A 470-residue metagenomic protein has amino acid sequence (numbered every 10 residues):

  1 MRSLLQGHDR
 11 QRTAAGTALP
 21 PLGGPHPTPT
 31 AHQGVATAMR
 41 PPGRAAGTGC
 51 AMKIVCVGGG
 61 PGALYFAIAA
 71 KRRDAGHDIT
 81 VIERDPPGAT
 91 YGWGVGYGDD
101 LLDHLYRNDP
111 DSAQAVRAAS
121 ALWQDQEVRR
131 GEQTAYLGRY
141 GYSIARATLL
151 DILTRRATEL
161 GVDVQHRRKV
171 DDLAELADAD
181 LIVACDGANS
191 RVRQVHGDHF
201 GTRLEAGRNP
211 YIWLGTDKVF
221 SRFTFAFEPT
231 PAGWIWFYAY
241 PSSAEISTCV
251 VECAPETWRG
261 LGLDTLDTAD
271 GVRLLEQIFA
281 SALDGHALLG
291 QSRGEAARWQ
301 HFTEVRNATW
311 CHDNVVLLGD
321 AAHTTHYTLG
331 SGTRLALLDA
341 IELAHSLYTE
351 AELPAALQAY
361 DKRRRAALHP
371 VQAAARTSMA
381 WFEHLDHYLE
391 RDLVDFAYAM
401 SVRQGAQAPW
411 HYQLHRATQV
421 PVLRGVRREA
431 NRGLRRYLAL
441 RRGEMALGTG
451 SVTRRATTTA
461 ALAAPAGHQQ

Functional and structural regions predicted by a protein language model:
R2, Q6-G47: Compositionally biased, low-complexity flexible segments
G47-C50, G98-W213, V420-L447, H468: Conserved N-terminal helical subregion
C56-A69, V183-A184, R298-T377, W381-F382: Conserved mid-domain beta->alpha element of the FAD-binding
G62, P87, N189: Conserved Rossmann-like nucleotide-cofactor binding loop
K71-Y91: Glycine-rich FAD pyrophosphate-binding loop
P86-H104: Conserved N-terminal glycine-rich FAD pyrophosphate-binding loop of Rossmann-like flavoproteins
D178-F302: Conserved FAD-binding catalytic core of PHBH/FMO-like flavoproteins
H345-Q470: C-terminal helical "tail/cap" subdomain of flavin- and related membrane-associated enzymes
